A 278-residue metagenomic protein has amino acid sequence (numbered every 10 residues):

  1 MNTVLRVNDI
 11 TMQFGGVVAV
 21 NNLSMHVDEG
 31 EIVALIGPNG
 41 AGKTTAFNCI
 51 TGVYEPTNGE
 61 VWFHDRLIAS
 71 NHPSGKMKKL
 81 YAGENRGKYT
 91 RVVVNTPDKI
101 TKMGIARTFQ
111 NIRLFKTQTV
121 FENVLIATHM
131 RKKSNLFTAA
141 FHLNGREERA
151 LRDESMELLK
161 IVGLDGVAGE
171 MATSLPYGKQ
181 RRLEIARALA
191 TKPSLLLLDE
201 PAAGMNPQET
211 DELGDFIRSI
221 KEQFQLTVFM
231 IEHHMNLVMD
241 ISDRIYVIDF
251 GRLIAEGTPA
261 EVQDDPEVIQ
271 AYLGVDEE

Functional and structural regions predicted by a protein language model:
N2-E278: Glycine-rich phosphate-binding loops of nucleotide-dependent enzymes
